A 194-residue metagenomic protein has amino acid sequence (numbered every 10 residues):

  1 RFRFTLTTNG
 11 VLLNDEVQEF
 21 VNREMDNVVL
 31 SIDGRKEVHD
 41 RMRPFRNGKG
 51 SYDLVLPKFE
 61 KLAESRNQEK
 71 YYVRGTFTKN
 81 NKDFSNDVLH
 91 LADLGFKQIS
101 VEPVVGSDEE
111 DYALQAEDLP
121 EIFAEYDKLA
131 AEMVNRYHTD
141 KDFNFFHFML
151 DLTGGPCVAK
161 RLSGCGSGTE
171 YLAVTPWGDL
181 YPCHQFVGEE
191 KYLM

Functional and structural regions predicted by a protein language model:
R1-K36: Conserved SAM/AdoMet-binding glycine-rich loop
E37-E60, E64-W177, V187-L193: Radical SAM enzyme [4Fe-4S]-AdoMet core and its adjacent flexible, acidic and glycine-rich loops/tails across
